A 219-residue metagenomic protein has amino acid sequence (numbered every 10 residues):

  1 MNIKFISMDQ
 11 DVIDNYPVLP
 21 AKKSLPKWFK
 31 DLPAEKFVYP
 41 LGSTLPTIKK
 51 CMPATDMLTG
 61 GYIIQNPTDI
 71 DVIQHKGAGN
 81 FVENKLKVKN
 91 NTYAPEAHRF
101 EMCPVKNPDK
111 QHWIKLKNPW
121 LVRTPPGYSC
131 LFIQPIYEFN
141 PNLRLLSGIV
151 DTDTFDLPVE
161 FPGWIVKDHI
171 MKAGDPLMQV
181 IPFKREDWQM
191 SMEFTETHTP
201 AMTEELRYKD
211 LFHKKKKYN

Functional and structural regions predicted by a protein language model:
M1-D156, E160-N219: Non-catalytic terminal segments and appended small domains
